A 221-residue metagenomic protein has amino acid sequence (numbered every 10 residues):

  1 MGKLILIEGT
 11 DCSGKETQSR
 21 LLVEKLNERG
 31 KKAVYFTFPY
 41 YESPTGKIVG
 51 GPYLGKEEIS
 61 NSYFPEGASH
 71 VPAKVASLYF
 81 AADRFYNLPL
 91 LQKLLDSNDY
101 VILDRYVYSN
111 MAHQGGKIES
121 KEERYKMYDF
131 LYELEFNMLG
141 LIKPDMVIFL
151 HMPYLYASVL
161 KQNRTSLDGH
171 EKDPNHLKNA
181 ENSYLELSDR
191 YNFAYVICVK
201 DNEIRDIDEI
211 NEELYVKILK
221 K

Functional and structural regions predicted by a protein language model:
I7: Hydrophobic anchor at the beta1->P-loop junction of P-loop NTPases
T10: P-loop (Walker A) phosphate-binding loop of NTP-binding proteins
S13: ATP-binding Walker
E16: Walker A/P-loop
V23, L155-K221: NTP-dependent small-molecule kinase module
K31-E133, M138: ATP-dependent small-molecule kinase phosphotransfer cores that center on conserved nucleotide phosphate-binding segments
Y108-N182: A glycine- and Lys/Arg-enriched "phosphate-lid" helix/loop adjacent to the NTP-binding pocket of small-molecule kinases
